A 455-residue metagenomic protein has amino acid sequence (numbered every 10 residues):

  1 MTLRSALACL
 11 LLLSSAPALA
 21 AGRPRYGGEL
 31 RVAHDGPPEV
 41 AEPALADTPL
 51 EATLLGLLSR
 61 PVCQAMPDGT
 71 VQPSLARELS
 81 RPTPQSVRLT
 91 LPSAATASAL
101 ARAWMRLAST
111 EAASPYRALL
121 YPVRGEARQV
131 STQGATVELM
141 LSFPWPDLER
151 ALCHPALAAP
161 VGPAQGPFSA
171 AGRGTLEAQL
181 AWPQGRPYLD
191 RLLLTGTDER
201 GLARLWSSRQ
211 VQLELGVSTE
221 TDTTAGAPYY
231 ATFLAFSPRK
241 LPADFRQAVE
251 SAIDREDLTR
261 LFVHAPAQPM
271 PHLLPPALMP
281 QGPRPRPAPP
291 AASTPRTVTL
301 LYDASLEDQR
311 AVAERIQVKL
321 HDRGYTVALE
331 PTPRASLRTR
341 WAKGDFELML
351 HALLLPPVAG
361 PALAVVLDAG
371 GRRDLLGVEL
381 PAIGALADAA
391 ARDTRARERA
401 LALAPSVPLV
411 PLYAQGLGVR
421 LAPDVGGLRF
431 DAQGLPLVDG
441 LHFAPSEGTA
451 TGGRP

Functional and structural regions predicted by a protein language model:
V32, W206-S207, V211-L215, R323-G370: Periplasmic binding protein-like
A33-T83, M105, P163: N-terminal lobe/hinge region of extracytoplasmic solute-binding protein
H34-L55, L75, A97-A99, P146-A159 (+1 more regions): A structural "hinge/loop" feature
S80-A95, A99, P115-P160: Surface-exposed binding/hinge segments that line and control ligand-binding clefts or catalytic entry sites
A97-M105, E138-M140, D190-R191, S208 (+4 more regions): Alpha-helical secondary-structure segments
G134, M140-G196, R200-G201, T449: Gly/Pro-rich hinge or "lid" segments in bacterial periplasmic/extracellular proteins
A171-T175, L193-K240, R260-L261, A352: Extracellular/periplasmic solute-recognition and catalytic clefts
E250-Q281, D308-Q317, R340-P455: Detector for C-terminal structural segments
